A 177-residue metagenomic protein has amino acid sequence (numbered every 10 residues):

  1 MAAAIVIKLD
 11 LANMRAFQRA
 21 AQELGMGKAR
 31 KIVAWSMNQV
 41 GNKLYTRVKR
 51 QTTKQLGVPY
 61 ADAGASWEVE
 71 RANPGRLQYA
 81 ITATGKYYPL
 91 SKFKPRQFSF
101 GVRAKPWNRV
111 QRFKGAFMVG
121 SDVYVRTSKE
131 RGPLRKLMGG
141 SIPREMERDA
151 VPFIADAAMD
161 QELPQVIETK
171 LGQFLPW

Functional and structural regions predicted by a protein language model:
M1-W177: Short, Lys/Arg-rich flexible segments
